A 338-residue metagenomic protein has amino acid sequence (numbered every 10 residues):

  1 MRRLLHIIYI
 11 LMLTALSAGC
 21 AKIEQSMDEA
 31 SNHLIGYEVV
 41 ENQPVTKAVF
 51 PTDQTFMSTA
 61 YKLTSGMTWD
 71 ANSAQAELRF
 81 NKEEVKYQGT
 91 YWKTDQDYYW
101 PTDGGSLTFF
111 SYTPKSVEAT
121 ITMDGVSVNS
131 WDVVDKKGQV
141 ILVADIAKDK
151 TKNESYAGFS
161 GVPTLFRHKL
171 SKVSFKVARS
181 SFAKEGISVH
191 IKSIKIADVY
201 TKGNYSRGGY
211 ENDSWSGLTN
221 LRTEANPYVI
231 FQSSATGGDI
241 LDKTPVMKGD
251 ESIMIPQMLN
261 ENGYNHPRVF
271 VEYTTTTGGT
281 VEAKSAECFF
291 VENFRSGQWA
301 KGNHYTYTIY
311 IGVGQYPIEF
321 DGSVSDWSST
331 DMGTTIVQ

Functional and structural regions predicted by a protein language model:
M1-I8: Bacterial N-terminal signal peptides that target proteins for export
L16-G19: C-terminal motif of bacterial Sec signal peptides marking the signal peptidase cleavage site
K22-H190, K195-T201, I230-M247, F270-E272 (+1 more regions): Short, low-hydrophobicity acidic/polar segments
I194-D242, S252-I255, S285-F289: Contiguous ligand/interfacial binding patches
Q232-S296: Extended serine/threonine-enriched, polar tracts that run as long, contiguous segments within proteins
T275-Q338: Hydrophilic extracytoplasmic domains
